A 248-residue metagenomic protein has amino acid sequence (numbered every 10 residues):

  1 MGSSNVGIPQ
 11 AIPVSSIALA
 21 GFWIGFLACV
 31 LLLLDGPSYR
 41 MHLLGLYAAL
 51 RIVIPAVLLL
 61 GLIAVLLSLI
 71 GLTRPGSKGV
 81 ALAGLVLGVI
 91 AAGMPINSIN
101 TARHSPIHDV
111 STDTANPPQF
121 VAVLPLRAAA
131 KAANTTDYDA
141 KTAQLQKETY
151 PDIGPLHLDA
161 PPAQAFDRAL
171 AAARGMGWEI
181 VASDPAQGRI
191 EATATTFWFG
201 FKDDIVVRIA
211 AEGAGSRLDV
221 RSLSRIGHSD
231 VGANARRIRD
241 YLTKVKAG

Functional and structural regions predicted by a protein language model:
M1-S3: N-terminus-biased targeting/localization segments
V6-Q10, C29-A49, I54-V57, L66-L82 (+1 more regions): Ser/Thr-rich, low-complexity intrinsically disordered terminal regions
G7-L19: Alpha-helical transmembrane segments and their helix-start/interface "positive-inside/aromatic belt" motifs in integral
S16-V30: Alpha-helical transmembrane segments
L60-G61: A generic, lipid-embedded transmembrane alpha helix
V86-L87: Active-site flanking loop/helix segments enriched in acidic
